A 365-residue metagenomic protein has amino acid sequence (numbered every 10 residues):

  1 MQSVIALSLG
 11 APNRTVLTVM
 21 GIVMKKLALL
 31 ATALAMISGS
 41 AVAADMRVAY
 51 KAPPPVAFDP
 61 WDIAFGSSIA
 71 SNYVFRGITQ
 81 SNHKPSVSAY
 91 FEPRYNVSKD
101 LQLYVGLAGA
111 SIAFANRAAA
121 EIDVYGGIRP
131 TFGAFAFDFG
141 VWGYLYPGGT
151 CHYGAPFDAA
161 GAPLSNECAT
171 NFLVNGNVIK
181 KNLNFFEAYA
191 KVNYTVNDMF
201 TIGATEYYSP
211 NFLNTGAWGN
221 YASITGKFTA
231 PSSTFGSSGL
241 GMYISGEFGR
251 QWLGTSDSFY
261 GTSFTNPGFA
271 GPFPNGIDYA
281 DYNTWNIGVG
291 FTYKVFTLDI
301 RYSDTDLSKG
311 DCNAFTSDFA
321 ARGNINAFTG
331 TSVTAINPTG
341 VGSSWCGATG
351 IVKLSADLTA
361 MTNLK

Functional and structural regions predicted by a protein language model:
M1-P60, T359-K365: Cleavable N-terminal export/targeting peptides
K51-D62, N96-Y104, N116, T131-A136 (+3 more regions): Short loop/turn motifs that connect adjacent beta-strands in outer-membrane beta-barrel proteins
W61, H83-V87, A118-I122, N182-A188 (+4 more regions): Residues that define the transmembrane beta-barrel architecture of outer-membrane proteins
I63-S67, A89, L103-V105, V124 (+8 more regions): Transmembrane beta-strands of outer-membrane beta-barrel proteins
I69-F75, L107-A113, P130-F132, G143-P147 (+7 more regions): Transmembrane beta-strands of outer-membrane beta-barrel pores
Q80, G109, A115-G219, G330-G342: Outer-membrane pore/translocation modules
T150-V178, T255-D278, K309-W345: Solvent-exposed loop segments that connect transmembrane elements
G342-K365: Outer-membrane beta-barrel "beta-signal"
